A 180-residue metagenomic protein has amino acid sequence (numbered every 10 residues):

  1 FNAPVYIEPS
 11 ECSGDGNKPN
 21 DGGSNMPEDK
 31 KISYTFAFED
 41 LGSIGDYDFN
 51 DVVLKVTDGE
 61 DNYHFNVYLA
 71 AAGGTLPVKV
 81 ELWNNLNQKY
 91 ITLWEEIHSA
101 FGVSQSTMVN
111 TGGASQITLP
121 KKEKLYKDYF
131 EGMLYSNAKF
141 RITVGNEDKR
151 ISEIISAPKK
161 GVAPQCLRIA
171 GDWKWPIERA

Functional and structural regions predicted by a protein language model:
F1-A180: Extracellular distal adhesion/interaction modules in secreted or cell-surface proteins
